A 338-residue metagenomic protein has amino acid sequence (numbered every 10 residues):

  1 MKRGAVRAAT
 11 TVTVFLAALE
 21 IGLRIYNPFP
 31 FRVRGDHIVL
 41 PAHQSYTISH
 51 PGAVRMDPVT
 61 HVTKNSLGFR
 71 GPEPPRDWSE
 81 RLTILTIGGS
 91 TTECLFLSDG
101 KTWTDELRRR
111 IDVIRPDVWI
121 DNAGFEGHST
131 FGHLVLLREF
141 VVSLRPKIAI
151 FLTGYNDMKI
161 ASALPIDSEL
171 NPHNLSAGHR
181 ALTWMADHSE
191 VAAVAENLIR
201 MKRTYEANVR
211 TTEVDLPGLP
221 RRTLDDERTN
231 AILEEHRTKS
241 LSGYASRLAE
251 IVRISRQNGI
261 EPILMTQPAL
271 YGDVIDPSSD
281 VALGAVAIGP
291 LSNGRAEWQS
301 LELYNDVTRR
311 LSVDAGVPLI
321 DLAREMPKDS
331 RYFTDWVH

Functional and structural regions predicted by a protein language model:
A5-R7, Y244, R310-I320, F333-H338: Histidine-centered active-site loop/cap adjacent to the catalytic His in serine esterases/O-acetyl transfer systems
R7-L23: Hydrophobic membrane-insertion alpha-helices, especially the h-region of bacterial N-terminal signal peptides
G22-R34, V274: Helix-to-loop transition at the C-terminal end of transmembrane segments
P30-R110, I114, K328-S330: Membrane/wall-proximal cationic-aromatic binding patches
T83-I87, D121, A149-F151: Conserved beta-strand elements of the Class I
E126-L137: Structural motif
V141-I150: Proline-aspartate-enriched helix->loop->beta-strand connector
N156-R309, P327-S330: Serine-dependent acyl-ester chemistry module
